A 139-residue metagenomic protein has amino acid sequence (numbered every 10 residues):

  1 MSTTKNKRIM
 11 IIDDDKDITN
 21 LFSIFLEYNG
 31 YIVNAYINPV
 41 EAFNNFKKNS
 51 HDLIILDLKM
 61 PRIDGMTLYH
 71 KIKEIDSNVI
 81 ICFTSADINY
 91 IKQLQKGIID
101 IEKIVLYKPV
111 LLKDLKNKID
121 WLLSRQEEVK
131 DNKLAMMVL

Functional and structural regions predicted by a protein language model:
D13, D57: Active-site residues of response regulator receiver
K16-N34, I98-D100: Two-component/phosphorelay signaling modules centered on CheY-like receiver
I37-E41, D64-L68: Acidic catalytic/metal-coordinating carboxylates
N49-I55: Active-site beta3 strand of CheY-like receiver
M60: Receiver (REC) domain active-site loop signature in two-component systems and cognate sites in sensor histidine kinases
T67, I88-V105, K113-N117: Alpha4 helix (beta4-alpha4-beta5 surface) of REC/receiver domains from two-component response regulators
T84-S85: Hydrophobic/aromatic residues positioned on beta-strands within the core alpha/beta folds
V110-I119, L123, E127, D131-N132: C-terminal output helix
